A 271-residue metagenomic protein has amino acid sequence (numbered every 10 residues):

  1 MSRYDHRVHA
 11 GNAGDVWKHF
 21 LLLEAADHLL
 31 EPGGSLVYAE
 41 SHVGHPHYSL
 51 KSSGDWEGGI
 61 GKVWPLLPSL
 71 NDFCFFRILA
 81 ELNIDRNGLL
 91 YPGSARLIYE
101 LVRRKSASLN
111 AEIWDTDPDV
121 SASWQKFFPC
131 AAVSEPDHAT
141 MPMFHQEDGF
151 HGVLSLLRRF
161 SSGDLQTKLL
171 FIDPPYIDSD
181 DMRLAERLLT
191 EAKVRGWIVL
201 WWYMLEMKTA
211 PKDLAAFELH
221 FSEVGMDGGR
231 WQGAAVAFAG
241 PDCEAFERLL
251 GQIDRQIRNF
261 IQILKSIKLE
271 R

Functional and structural regions predicted by a protein language model:
M1-R271: Class I S-adenosyl-L-methionine-dependent methyltransferase catalytic core
